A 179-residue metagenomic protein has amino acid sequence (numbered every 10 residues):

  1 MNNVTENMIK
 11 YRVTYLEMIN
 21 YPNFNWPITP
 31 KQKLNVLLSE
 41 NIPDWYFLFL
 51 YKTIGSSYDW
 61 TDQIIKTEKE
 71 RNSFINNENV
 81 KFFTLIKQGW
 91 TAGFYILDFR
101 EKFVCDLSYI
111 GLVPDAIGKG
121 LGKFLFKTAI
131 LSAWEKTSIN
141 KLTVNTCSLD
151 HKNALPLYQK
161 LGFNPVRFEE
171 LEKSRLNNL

Functional and structural regions predicted by a protein language model:
M1, L149-R167, R175: Conserved active-site alpha-helix within GNAT-family acetyltransferase domains
M1-N35, E40: Acyl-donor-binding surface of acyltransferase catalytic domains
I28-Q63: Short amphipathic alpha-helix that is part of the acyltransferase structural core
I64-K66, I75-V113: A conserved beta-strand-loop-helix scaffold within acyl/acetyltransferase catalytic domains
K81, N140, N164: Short acidic/polar active-site loop segments enriched in Thr and Asp
L112, G118-A133, L155-K160: Conserved acetyl-CoA-binding loop-helix of GNAT-fold acetyltransferases
I117, T143-A154, L171-L179: Conserved beta-strand-loop-alpha-helix junction that forms the acyl-donor binding cleft
A133-T146: Conserved GNAT acetyl-CoA-binding A-motif
